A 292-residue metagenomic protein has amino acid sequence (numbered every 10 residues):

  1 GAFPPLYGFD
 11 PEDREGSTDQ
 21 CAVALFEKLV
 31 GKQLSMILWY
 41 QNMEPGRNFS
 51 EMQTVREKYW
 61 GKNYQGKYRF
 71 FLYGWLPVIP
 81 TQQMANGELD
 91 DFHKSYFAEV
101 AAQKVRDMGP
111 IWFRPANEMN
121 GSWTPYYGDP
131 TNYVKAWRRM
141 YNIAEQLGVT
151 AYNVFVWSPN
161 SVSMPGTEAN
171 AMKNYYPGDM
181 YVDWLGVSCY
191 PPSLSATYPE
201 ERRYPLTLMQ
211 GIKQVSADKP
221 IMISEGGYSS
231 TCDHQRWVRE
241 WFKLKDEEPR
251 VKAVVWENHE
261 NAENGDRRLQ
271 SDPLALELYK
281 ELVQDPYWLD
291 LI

Functional and structural regions predicted by a protein language model:
G1-G16, I111-W112, K219-I292: Substrate-binding cleft of secreted/luminal carbohydrate-active enzymes
G1-S50, I292: Boundary/entry segment of secreted carbohydrate-active catalytic domains
A2-F9, S35-W39, R69-G74, I111-P115 (+4 more regions): Hydrophobic faces of well-ordered beta-strands that scaffold small-molecule active sites in alpha/beta enzyme cores
S17-F26, R47-G61, F92-A101, S161-P177 (+2 more regions): Alpha-helical scaffolding within the catalytic cores of extracellular/periplasmic polymer-degrading hydrolases
K32-E44, M172-P199, E257-H259: Aromatic- and acid-rich polysaccharide-binding/catalytic face of secreted or lumenal carbohydrate-active enzymes
W39-P159, E257, D266, Q270-L274 (+1 more regions): Substrate-binding cleft of extracellular glycoside hydrolase catalytic domains
E51-F70, G74, W184, Y190-C232: Glycoside hydrolase catalytic-domain groove-lining segments
A151, V156-Y176, S193-E200, S229-E263: Non-catalytic scaffold segments within catalytic domains of secreted glycoside hydrolases
